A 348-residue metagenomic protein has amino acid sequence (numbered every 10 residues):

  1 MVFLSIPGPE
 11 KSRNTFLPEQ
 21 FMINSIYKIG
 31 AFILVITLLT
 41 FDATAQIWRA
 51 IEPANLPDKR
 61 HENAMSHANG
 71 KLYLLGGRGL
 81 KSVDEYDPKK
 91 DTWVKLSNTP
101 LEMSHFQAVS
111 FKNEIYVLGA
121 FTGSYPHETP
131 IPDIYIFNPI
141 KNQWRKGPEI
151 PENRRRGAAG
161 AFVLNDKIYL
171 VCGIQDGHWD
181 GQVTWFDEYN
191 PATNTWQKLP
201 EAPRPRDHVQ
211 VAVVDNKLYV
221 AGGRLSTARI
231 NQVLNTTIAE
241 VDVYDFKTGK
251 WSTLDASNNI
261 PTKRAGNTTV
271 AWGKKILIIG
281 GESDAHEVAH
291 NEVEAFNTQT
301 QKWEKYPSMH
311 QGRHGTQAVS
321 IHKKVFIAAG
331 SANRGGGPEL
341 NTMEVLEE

Functional and structural regions predicted by a protein language model:
L4-P7, L17: Short hydrophobic targeting helices and cationic amphipathic motifs that mediate membrane/organellar targeting
I6-P7, I23, I47: Short, aromatic- and cysteine-enriched interfacial helices/patches that mediate contacts at lipid membranes
P7-G8, Y27-G30, E52-P53, F111: Short helix-onset patch at the extreme N-terminus, typifying the N->h transition of secretory signal peptides
K11-N14: Polybasic, lysine-rich low-complexity intrinsically disordered segments
E19-A31: Bacterial N-terminal signal peptides that target proteins for export
G30-T40: Bacterial N-terminal signal peptides
L38, A43-E348: Kelch-like beta-propeller repeat domains
